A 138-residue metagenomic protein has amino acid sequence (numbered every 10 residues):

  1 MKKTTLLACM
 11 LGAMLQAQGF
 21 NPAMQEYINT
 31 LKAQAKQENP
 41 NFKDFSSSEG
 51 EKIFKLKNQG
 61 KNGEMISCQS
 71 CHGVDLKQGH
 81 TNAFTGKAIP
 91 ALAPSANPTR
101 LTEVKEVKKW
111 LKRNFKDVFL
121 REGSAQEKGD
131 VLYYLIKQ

Functional and structural regions predicted by a protein language model:
M1-S48, N97-K109, R113-G129, L135-Q138: Post-cleavage N-terminal segment of exported redox proteins
K55-M65: Local sequence-structure signature of Cys/Sec-based thiol-disulfide redox active-site neighborhoods
N58, H72-G79, I136: Short alpha-helix boundary/capping elements
M65-D75, V131: The canonical Cys-X-X-Cys-His
H80-K87: Short cysteine/histidine-rich zinc-coordinating motifs and their immediately flanking basic loops
P90-N97: Short, basic alpha-helical/linker "hinge" immediately adjacent to a nucleic-acid-recognition surface
